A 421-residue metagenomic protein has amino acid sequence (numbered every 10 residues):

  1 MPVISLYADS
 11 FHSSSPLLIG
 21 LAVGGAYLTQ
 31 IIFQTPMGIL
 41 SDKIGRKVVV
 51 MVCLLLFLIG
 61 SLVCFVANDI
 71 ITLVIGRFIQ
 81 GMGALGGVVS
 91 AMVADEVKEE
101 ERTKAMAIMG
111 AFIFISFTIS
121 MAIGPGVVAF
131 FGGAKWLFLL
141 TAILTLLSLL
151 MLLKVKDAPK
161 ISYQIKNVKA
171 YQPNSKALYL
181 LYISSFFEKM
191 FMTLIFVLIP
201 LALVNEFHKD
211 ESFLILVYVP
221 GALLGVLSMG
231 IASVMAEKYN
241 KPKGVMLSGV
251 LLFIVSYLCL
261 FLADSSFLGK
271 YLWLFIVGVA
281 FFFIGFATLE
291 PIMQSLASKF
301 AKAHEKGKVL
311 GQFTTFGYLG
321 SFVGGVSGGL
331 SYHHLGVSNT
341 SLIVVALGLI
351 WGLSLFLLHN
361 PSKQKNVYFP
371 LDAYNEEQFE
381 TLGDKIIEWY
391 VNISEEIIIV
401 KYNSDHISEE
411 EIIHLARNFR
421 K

Functional and structural regions predicted by a protein language model:
P2-L17, V197-F213: Short amphipathic helix-loop junctions that connect adjacent transmembrane helices in Major Facilitator Superfamily/SLC
I32-G45, S228-K241, Y332: Helix-to-loop junctions at the C-terminal end of transmembrane segments in multipass secondary transporters
I32-N68: Conserved MFS/SLC helix-loop-helix module at the cytosolic interface between two early adjacent transmembrane helices
V48-L62, G244-C259: Structural signature of the two symmetry-related core transmembrane helices
I71-A84, L272-T288: Hydrophobic core of transmembrane alpha-helices in multi-pass small-molecule transporters, especially MFS/SLC-type
G76-F112: Cytoplasmic helix-loop-helix junction between adjacent transmembrane helices in 12-TM secondary transporters
W136-L153, T340-L357: Symmetry-related core transmembrane helices of the 12-TM Major Facilitator Superfamily/SLC fold
K156-S184: Juxtamembrane intracellular "pre-TM" segments in multi-pass secondary transporters
